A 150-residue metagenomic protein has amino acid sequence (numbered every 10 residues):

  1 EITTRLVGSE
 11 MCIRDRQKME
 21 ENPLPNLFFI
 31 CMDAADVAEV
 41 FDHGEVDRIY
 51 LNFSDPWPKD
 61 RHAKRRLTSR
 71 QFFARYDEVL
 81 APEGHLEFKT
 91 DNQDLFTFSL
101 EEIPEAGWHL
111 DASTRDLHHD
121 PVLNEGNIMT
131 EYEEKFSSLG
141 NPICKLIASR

Functional and structural regions predicted by a protein language model:
E1-G8, C12-I13, N92: Single conserved hydrophobic/aromatic residue that forms the stacking wall/gate of nucleotide- or nucleobase-binding
R5, I30-C31, F88-T90: Active-site-adjacent beta-strand anchor residues
R14-K18, F98-S99: Short alpha-helix adjacent to the SAM-binding motif of class I
R16-V46: S-adenosyl-L-methionine
V46-L67: A short SAM/SAH-binding and catalytic strip from SAM-dependent methyltransferases
P58-A63, E87-A106: Conserved class I S-adenosyl-L-methionine
R66-H85: A short glycine-rich, Lys/Arg-flanked "PGG" loop and its adjoining helix->strand segment in the class I
E101, E105-R150: Class I S-adenosyl-L-methionine
